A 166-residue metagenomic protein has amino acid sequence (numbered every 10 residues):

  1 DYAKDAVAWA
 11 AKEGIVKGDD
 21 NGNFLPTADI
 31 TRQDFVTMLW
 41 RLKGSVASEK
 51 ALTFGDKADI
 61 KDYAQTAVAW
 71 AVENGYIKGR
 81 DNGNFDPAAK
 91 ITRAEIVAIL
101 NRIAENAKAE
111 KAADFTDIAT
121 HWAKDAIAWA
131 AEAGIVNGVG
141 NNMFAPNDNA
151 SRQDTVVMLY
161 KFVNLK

Functional and structural regions predicted by a protein language model:
D1-D5, K12, V16-V36, R41-T66 (+5 more regions): Feature responds to low-complexity, polar/acidic, surface-exposed segments characteristic of secreted/exported proteins
